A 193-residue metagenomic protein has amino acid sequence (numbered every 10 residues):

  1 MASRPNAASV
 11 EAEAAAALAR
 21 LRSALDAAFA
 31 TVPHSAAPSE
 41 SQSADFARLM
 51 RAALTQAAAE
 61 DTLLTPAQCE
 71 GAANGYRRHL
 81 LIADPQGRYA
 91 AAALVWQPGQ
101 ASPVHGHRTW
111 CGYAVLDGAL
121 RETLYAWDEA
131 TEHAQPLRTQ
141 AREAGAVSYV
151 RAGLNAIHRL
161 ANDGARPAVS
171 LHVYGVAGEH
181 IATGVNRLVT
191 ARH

Functional and structural regions predicted by a protein language model:
M1-E60: N-terminal leader/capping segments at the start of a protein or of a new domain
C69-P98: A short glycine-rich, His/Asp/Glu-containing loop-to-beta-strand
A92-G106, G153-N155: Conserved short histidine dyad/triad with adjacent acidic residue
T109-Y125: Glycine- and acidic-residue-biased ligand/ion/polar-headgroup-sensing regions
G112, W127-I157: Short acidic-glycine-tyrosine-enriched beta hairpin
G112-A114, A165-I181: A short hydrophobic beta-strand segment most commonly corresponding to one strand of the jelly-roll/cupin
R159-G164: Asparagine-centered strand-capping/turn motif at beta-strand->loop junctions
T183-N186: Mixed-charge, glycine-accented linear interaction segment located at domain edges/termini
